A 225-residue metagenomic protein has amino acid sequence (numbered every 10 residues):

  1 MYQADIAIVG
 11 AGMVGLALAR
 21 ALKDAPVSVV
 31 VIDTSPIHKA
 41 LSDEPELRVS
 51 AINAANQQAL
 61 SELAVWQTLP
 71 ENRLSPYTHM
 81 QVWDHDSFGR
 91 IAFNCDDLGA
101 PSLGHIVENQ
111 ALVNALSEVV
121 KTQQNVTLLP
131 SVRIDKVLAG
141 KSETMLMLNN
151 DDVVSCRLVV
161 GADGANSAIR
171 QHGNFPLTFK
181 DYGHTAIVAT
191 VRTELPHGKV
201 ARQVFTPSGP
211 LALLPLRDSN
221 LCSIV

Functional and structural regions predicted by a protein language model:
A4-V31: N-terminal Rossmann-like FAD-binding beta1-loop-alpha1 element of flavoenzymes
G10, D33, D84, V191: Short beta-strand/turn micro-motifs composed of small residues that flank or help shape donor/cofactor-binding pockets
V14, I37, N166: Conserved Rossmann-like nucleotide-cofactor binding loop
A21, A115, V119, T190: Rossmann-fold NAD(P)-dependent oxidoreductase module
K23-L47: Glycine-rich FAD pyrophosphate-binding loop
E44-H85: N-terminal FAD cofactor-binding segment of flavoenzymes
L60, A162-V225: Conserved FAD-binding catalytic core of PHBH/FMO-like flavoproteins
R73-H172, K180-T185: Conserved N-terminal helical subregion
